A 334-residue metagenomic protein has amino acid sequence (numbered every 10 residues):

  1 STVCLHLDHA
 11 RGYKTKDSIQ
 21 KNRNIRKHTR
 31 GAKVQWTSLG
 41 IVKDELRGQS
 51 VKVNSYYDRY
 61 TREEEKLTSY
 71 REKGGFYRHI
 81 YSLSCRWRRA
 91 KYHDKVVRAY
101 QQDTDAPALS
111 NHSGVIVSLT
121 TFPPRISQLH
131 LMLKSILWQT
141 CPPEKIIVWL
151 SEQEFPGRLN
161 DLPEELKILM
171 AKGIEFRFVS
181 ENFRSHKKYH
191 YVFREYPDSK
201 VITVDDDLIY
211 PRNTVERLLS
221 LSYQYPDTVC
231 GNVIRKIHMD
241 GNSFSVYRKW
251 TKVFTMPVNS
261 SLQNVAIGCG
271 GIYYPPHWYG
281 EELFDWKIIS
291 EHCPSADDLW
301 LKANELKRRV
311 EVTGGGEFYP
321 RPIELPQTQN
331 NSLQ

Functional and structural regions predicted by a protein language model:
T2-V97, S110-H112, Q128, K287-Q334: C-terminal catalytic/acceptor-binding lobe
G114-S118, K145, W300: Cell-envelope/extracellular polymer assembly enzymes that use nucleotide-activated donors
I116-P124, Q139: A conserved hydrophobic helix/loop-capping motif in glycosyltransferases and polysaccharide synthases
K134-E144: Short, acidic, metal-binding catalytic loop of nucleotide-sugar glycosyltransferases
E144-K145, K200, E311: Residues at the starts of beta-strands that form the adenosine-phosphate
S151-D198: Active-site-proximal specificity loops/subdomain of glycosyltransferases
V192, P211-K287: Conserved catalytic core of nucleotide-sugar-dependent glycosyltransferases
S199-D207: Short beta-strand-to-loop acidic/aromatic patch adjacent to the donor-nucleotide binding site
